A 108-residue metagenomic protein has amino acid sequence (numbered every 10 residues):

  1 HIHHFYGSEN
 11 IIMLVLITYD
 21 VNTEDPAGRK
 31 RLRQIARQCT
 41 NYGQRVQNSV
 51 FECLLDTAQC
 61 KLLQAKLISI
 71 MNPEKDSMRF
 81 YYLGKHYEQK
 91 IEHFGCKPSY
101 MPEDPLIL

Functional and structural regions predicted by a protein language model:
I2-H3, L16, N48, M78 (+2 more regions): Generic intrinsically disordered, low-complexity segments enriched for polar/acidic and small residues
H3-V46, V50, L54, A58-Q59: Extended, hydrophobic alpha-helical segments
A27, K61-L63, K90: Short acidic, gly/pro-rich beta-turn/loop elements at beta-sheet edges and active-site/ligand-binding grooves
R37-T40, Q64-S69, E92-F94: Intrinsically disordered, low-complexity boundary segments flanking structured domains
Q47-S77, Y82-G84: Short, intrinsically disordered low-complexity segments
M71-I107: C-terminal structural segments of small proteins and small subunits
